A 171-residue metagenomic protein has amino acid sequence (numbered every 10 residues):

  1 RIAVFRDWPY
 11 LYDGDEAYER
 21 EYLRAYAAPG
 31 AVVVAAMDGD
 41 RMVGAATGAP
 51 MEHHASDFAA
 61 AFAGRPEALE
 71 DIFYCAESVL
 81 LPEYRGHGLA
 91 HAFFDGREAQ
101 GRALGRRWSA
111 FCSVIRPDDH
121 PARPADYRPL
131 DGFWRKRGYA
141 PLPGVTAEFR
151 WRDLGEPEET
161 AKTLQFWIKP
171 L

Functional and structural regions predicted by a protein language model:
R1-D7: A short, well-structured alpha-helix characteristic of acyl/acetyltransferase catalytic modules
P9-G39, T47: Active-site rim helix/loop that mediates acceptor-substrate recognition in acyltransferases
A31-A35, A45, E77, L164-F166: Short hydrophobic/aromatic beta-strand element in the GNAT-like acyltransferase core that lines or flanks the acyl-donor
A45-S78, P121-A122, Y127, V145-T160: Conserved acyl-donor/pantetheine-binding loop and adjacent beta-alpha core of acyl/acetyltransferases and related
C75, S109-C112: Conserved hydrophobic beta-strand within the GNAT/NAT acetyltransferase core sheet that lines the active-site cleft
E77-L80, G86-A103: Conserved acetyl-CoA-binding loop-helix of GNAT-fold acetyltransferases
F94, E98-W108, D153-I168: C-terminal/domain-terminus segments
R102-W108, I115-G144: Conserved active-site alpha-helix within GNAT-family acetyltransferase domains
